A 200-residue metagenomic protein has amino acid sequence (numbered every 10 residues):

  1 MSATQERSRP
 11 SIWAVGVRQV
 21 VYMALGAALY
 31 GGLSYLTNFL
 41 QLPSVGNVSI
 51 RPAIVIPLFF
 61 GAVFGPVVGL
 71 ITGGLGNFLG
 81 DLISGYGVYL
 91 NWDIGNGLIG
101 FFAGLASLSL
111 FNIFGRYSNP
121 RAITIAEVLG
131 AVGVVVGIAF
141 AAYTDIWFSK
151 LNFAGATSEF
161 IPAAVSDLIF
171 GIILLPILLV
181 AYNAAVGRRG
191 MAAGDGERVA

Functional and structural regions predicted by a protein language model:
S2-V63, V67, R189: Hydrophobic transmembrane alpha-helices
A27-G31, N77, N96-G97, V134: Residue-level recognition of pore/gate-forming positions within transmembrane alpha-helices of multi-pass
G31-Y35, L58-F59, F78, L82 (+3 more regions): Alpha-helical transmembrane segments of multipass membrane proteins
N38-R51, S84-D93, A106-A200: Membrane-embedded alpha-helical hairpins and interfacial helices in multi-pass inner-membrane proteins
F64-G65, G76-S84: Interfacial segments of multi-pass membrane proteins
G69-N77, A126-G133: Central hydrophobic cores of alpha-helical transmembrane segments in multi-pass integral membrane proteins
G74-L79, G97, I177-A181: Hydrophobic transmembrane alpha-helices of multi-pass, membrane-embedded glycosylation machinery
